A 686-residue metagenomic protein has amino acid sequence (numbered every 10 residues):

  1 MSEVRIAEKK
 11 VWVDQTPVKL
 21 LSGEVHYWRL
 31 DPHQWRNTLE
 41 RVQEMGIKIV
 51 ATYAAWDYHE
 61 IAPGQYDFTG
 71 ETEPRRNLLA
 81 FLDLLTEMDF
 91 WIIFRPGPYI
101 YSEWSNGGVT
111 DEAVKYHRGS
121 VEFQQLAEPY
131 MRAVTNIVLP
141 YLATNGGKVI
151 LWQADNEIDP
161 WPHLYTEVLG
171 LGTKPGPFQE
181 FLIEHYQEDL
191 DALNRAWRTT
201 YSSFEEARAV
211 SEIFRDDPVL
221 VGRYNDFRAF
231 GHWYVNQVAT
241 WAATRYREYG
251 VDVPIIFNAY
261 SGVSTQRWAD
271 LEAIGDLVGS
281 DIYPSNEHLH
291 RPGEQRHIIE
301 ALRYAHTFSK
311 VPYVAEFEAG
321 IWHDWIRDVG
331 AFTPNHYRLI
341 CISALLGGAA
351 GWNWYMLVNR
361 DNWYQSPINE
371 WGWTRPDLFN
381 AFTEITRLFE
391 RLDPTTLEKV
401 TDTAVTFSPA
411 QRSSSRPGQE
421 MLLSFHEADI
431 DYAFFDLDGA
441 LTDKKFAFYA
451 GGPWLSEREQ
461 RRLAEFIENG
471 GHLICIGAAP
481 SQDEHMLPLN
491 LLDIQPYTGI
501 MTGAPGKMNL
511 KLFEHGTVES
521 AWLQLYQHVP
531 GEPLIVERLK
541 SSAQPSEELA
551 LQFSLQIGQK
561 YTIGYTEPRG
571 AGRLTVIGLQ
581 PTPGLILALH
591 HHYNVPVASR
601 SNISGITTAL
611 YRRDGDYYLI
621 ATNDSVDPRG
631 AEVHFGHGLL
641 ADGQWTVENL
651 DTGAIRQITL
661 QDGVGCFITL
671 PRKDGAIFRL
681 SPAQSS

Functional and structural regions predicted by a protein language model:
M1-I49: N-terminal carbohydrate-binding accessory modules
L21-G23, V50-T52, I92-P96, I150-A154 (+4 more regions): Hydrophobic faces of well-ordered beta-strands that scaffold small-molecule active sites in alpha/beta enzyme cores
R29-E44, S261-L271, P334-C341: Short, acidic/polar
W35-D111, A242-R247, W454: Aromatic-lined substrate-binding rim segments of carbohydrate-active enzymes
L39-E44, L85-E87, L142, W268-A273 (+1 more regions): Acidic (Asp/Glu)-rich catalytic clusters
W56-R75, W104-V121, V219-R223, R327-D328 (+1 more regions): Surface-exposed, active-site-proximal loop segments in enzymatic domains
N106, T110-A273, Q295: Polysaccharide-binding and catalytic clefts of secreted carbohydrate-active enzymes
A127, M131, T135, G147-I150 (+9 more regions): Carbohydrate-binding surfaces of carbohydrate-active enzymes
